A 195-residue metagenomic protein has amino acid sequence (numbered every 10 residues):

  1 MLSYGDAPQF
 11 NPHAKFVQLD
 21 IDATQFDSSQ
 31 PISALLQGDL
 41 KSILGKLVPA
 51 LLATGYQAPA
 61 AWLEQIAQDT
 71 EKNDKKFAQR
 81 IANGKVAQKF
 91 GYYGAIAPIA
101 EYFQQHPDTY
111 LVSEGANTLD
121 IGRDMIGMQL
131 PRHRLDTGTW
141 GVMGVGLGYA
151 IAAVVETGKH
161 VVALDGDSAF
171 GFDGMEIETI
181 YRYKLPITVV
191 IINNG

Functional and structural regions predicted by a protein language model:
M1, L19-D22, G38-L40, I66 (+5 more regions): Fold-independent oxyanion-binding glycine-rich loops and adjacent beta-strand/coil segments at enzyme active sites
M1-I66: Glycine-rich, acidic loop regions that bind phosphate or pyrophosphate groups
L2-Y4, I96-P98, M175-E176: Glycine-rich, charged/polar anion/phosphate-binding loops that engage phosphate groups from diverse ligands
P8-F10, D27-S29, A34-Q37, K41-G45 (+2 more regions): Thiamine diphosphate
P8-H13, K85-K89, Y110-L111, A163-G166: Short linear motifs at secondary-structure transitions and domain/linker junctions
V17, Y110-V112, V162, T188-V189: A structural signal for isolated positions on well-ordered beta-strands in alpha/beta enzyme cores
L19, L47-Q57, D69, Y102-H106 (+4 more regions): Change "in soluble alpha/beta enzymes" to "in soluble alpha/beta proteins
T70-E156: Active-site diphosphate/adenylate-binding microenvironment
